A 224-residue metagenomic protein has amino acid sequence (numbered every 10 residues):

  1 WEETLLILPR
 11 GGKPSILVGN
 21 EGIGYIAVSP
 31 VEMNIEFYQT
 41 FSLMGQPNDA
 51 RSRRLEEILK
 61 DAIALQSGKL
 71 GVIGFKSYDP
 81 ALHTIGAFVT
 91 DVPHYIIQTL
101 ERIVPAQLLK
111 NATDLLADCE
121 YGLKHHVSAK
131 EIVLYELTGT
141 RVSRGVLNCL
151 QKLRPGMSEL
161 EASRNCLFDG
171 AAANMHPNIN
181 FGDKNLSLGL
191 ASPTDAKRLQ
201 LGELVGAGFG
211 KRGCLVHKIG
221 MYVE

Functional and structural regions predicted by a protein language model:
W1, V104, K110-H126, M157-E224: Short catalytic-site patches enriched in acidic/histidine residues that coordinate or position cofactors/metals
W1-E3, K13, L65-K69, G202: A general structural motif
W1-R53, K197: N-terminal accessory/capping or targeting/presequence segment of soluble
L5, Y95-T99, G202: Acidic, His- and aromatic-enriched active-site or binding-groove loops in soluble protein domains that engage sugars
L8-R10, V18-N20, G74, F181 (+1 more regions): Pocket-edge structural micro-motifs
P14-S15, I23-Y25, Y78-D79, R212-L215: Short, acidic Gly/Pro/Ser/Thr-rich loop/turn segments
L43, P47-M175: Flexible, acidic/His-enriched mid-domain "rim/lid" segments that flank
